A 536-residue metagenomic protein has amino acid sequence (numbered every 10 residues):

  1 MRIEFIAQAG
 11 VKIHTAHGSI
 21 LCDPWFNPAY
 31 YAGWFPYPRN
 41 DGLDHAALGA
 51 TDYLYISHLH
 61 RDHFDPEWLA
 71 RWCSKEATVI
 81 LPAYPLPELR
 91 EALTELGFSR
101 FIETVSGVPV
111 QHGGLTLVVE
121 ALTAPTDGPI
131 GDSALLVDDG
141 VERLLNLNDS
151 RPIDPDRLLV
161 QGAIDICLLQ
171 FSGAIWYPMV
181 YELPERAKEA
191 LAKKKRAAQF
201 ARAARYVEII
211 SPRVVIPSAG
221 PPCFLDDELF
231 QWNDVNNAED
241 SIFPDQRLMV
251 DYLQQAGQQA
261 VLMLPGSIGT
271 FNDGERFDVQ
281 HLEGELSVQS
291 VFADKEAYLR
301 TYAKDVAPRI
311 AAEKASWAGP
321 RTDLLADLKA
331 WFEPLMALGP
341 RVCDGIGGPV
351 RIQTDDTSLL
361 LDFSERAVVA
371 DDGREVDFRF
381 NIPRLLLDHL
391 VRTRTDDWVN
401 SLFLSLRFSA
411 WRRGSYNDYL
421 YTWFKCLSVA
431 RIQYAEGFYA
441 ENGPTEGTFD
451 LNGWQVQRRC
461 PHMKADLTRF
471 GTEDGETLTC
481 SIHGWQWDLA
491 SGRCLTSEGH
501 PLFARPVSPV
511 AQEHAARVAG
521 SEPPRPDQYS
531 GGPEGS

Functional and structural regions predicted by a protein language model:
M1-G49, E103-W176, G269-K314, R321 (+1 more regions): Core dinuclear metal-dependent hydrolase active-site scaffold
T15-L59, P66-R71, R151-A163, A370-D371 (+2 more regions): Pre-active-site segment of Zn-dependent metallo-hydrolases
L21-D23, A50-D62, I80-A83, L145-S150 (+7 more regions): Active-site neighborhood of phospho(di)ester-bond hydrolases with catalytic His/Asp-centered motifs
D41-V110, E473-V507: Active-site HxH/HxHxD metal-binding segment of metal-dependent hydrolases
D65, Y439-S536: Rieske [2Fe-2S] iron-sulfur-binding domain
T78-L81, P155-A256: Cap/insert and terminal regions of metallo-dependent hydrolase folds
P82-E142, P244, L248-D251, Q255 (+4 more regions): Metallo-beta-lactamase
G269-R459, A465-T472, L478: Feature captures hydrophobic
